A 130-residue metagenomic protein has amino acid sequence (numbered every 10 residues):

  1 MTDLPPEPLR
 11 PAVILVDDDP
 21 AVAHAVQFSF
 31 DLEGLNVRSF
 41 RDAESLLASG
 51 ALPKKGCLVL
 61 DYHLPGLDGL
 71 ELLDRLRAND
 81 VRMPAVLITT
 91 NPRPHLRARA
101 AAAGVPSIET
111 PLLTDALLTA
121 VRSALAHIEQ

Functional and structural regions predicted by a protein language model:
M1-I14, P20-A21, Q27, R77 (+2 more regions): Non-catalytic signal-transmission and effector/linker regions of two-component phosphorelay proteins
P20-R38: Two-component/phosphorelay signaling modules centered on CheY-like receiver
S39-C57: Acidic, metal-coordinating helix/loop segments flanking the phosphotransfer/catalytic sites of two-component signaling
R41-D42, D68-E71: Acidic catalytic/metal-coordinating carboxylates
D61: Active-site residues of response regulator receiver
P65: The feature encodes the CheY-like receiver
E71, N91-I108, D115, T119: Alpha4 helix (beta4-alpha4-beta5 surface) of REC/receiver domains from two-component response regulators
